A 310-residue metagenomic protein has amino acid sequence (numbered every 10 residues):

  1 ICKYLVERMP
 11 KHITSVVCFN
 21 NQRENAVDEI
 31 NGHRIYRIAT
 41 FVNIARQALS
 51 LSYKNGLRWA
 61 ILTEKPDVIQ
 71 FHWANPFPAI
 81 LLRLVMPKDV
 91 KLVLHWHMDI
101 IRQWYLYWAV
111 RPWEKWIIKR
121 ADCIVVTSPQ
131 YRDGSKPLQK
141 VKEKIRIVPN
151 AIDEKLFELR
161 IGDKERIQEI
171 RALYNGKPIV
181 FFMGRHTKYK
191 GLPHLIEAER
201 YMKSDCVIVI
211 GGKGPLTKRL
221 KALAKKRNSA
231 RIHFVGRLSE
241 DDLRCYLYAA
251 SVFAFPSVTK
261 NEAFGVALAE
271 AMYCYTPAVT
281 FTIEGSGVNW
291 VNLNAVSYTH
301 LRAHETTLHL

Functional and structural regions predicted by a protein language model:
I1-R23, N31-I35, K119, C123 (+1 more regions): N-terminal subdomain of nucleotide-sugar transferases
N20, Q130, A151: Carbohydrate-associated surface elements
I118, R237, C245-A250: Short alpha-helical donor nucleotide-sugar binding micro-motif in glycosyltransferases
L173-K190, I196-R200: Conserved donor-binding/catalytic core segment of Leloir-type glycosyltransferases
K218-L238: Nucleotide-activated donor-binding/catalytic signature segment of Leloir-type glycosyltransferases, i.e., the conserved
Y248-A263, T276: Acidic donor-binding loop of glycosyltransferase active sites
P277-T282: Short hydrophobic beta-strand element within catalytic cores of glycosyltransferases and related nucleotide-activated
T299-T306: Conserved small/polar residues in nucleotide/adenosyl-binding loops
